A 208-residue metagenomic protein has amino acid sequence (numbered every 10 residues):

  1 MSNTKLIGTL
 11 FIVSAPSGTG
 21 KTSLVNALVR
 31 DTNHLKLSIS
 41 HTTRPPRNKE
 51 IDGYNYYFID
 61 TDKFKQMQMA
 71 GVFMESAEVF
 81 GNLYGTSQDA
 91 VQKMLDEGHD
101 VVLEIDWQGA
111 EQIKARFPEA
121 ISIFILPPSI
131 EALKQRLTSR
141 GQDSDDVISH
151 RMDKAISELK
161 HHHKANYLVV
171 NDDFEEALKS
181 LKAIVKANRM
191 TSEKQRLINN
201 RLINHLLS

Functional and structural regions predicted by a protein language model:
M1-L10, N33: Extreme N-terminal, non-catalytic leader segments that precede Walker-type/kinase nucleotide-binding cores
T4, S157-S208: NTP-dependent small-molecule kinase module
S14-P16: P-loop (Walker A) phosphate-binding loop of NTP-binding proteins
K21: Conserved lysine of the Walker
L24-V25: Post-Walker A alpha-helix
V29-S38: Post-Walker A helix-loop "phosphate-sensing" segment adjacent to the P-loop in P-loop NTPases
T42-V101, W107-E111: ATP-dependent small-molecule kinase phosphotransfer cores that center on conserved nucleotide phosphate-binding segments
V101-D106, A115-S139, V170-D173: Conserved phosphate-donor/acceptor-positioning beta-strand/loop module used by diverse small-molecule
